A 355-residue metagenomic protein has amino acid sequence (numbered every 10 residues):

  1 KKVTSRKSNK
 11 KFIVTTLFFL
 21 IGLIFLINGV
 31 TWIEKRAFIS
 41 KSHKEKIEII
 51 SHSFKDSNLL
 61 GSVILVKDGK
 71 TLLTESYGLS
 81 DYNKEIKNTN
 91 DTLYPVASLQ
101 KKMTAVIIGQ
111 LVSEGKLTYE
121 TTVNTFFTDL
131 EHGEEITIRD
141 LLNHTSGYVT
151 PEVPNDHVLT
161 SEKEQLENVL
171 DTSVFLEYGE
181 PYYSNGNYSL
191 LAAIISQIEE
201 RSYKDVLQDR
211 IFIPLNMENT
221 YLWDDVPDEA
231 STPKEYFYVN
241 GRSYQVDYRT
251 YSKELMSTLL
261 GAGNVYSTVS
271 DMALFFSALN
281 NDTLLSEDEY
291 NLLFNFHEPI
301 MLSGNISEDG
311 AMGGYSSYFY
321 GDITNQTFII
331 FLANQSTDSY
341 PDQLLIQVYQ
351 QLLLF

Functional and structural regions predicted by a protein language model:
K2-S76, T250-F355: Catalytic loop of the DD-peptidase/beta-lactamase superfamily, centered on the K-T-G motif and neighboring
E45, I49, L72, S98 (+11 more regions): Extracytoplasmic/secreted proteins, especially bacterial periplasmic and envelope-associated proteins
S57-G61, K84-D140, F175-Y183, L260-G263 (+1 more regions): Short active-site loop at a secondary-structure junction that contains or immediately precedes the catalytic residue(s)
T71-Y82, V158-K163: Short alpha-helical hairpin
L79, T125, I213: Active-site micro-motifs of SAM-dependent methyltransferase domains
E135-G313, S317: Short, surface-exposed loop or secondary-structure junction motifs that flank catalytic or metal-binding residues
